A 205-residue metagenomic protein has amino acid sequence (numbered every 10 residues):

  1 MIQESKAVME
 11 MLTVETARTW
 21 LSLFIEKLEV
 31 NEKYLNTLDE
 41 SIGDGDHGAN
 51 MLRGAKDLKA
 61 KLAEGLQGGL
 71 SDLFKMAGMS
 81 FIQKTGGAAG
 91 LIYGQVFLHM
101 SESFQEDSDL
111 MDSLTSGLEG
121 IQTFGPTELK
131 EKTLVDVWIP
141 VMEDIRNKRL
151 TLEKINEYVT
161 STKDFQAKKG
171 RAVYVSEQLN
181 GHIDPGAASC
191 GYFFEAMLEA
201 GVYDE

Functional and structural regions predicted by a protein language model:
I2-E205: N-terminal loops that bind phosphate or other acidic moieties and the adjacent beta-alpha structural core
